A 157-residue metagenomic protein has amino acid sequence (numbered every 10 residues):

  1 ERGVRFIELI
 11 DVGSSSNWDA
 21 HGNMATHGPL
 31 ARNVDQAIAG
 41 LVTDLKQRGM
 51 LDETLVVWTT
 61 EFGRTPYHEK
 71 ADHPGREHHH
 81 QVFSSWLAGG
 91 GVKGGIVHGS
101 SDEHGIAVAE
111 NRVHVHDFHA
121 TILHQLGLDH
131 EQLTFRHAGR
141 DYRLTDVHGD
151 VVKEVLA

Functional and structural regions predicted by a protein language model:
E1-A157: Ligand-binding pockets and gating/stacking loops
